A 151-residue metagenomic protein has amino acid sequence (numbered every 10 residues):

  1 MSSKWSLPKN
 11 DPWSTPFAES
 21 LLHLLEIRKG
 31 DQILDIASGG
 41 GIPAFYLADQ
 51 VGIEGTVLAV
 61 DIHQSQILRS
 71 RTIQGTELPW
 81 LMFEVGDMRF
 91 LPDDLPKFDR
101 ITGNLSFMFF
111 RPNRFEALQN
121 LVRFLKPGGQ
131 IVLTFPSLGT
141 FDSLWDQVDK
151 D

Functional and structural regions predicted by a protein language model:
M1-D31, I42-Y46, Q66-R69, D87: Conserved class I S-adenosyl-L-methionine
L22, F45-A48, R71, L118-V122 (+1 more regions): A structural alpha-helix within SAM-dependent methyltransferase catalytic domains
Q32-L91: Class I SAM-dependent methyltransferase SAM/SAH-binding core
G52, F110-P112, L125-P127: Helix-to-beta-strand junctions that scaffold the AdoMet/dcAdoMet cofactor pocket in Class I SAM-dependent enzymes
R89-I101: A short acidic, Gly/Pro-enriched loop at the edge of an enzyme's catalytic core that lines a small-molecule cofactor
D99-N113: A short SAM/SAH-binding and catalytic strip from SAM-dependent methyltransferases
F115-Q130: A short glycine-rich, Lys/Arg-flanked "PGG" loop and its adjoining helix->strand segment in the class I
V132-D151: Conserved class I S-adenosyl-L-methionine
